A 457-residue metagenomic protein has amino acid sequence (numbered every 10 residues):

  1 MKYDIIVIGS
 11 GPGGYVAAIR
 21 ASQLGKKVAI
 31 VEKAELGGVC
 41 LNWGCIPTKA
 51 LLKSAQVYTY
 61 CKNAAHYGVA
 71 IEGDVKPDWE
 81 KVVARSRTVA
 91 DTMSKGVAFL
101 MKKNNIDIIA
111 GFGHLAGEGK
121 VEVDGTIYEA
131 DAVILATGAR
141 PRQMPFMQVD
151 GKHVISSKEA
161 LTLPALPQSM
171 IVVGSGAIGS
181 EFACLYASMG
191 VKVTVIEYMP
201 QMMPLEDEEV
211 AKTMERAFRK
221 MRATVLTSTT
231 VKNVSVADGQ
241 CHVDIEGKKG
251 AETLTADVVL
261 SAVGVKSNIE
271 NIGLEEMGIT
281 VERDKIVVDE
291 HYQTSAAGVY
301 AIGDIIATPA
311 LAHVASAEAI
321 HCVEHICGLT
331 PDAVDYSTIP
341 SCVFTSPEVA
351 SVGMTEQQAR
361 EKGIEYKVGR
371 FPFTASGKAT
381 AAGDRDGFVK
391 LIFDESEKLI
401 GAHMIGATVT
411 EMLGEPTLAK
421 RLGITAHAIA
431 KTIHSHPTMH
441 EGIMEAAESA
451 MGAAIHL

Functional and structural regions predicted by a protein language model:
M1-G11, L166-G176: Beta1/beta-strand and adjacent pyrophosphate-binding region of the FAD-binding site in flavoprotein oxidoreductases
M1-Y3, D124-A132, K249-V258, S295: Core beta-strand elements of the Rossmann-like FAD/NAD(P) dinucleotide-binding domain in flavoenzyme oxidoreductases
K2-Y3, I19-K26, V31-L166, T194 (+6 more regions): Glycine-rich flavin
I6-G13, I19-A34, I46, A50-V57 (+3 more regions): Flexible, glycine-rich terminal cap/loop adjacent to redox cofactors in electron-transfer oxidoreductases
G13, G37, I178: Hydrophobic/small residue at the entry helix of a nucleotide-binding pocket
E72, D107-A110, H114-E122, G190-E290 (+2 more regions): A Rossmann-like FAD-binding core segment of flavoenzymes
M147-P167, T253-G328: FAD-site-proximal beta/loop scaffold in flavoenzymes
